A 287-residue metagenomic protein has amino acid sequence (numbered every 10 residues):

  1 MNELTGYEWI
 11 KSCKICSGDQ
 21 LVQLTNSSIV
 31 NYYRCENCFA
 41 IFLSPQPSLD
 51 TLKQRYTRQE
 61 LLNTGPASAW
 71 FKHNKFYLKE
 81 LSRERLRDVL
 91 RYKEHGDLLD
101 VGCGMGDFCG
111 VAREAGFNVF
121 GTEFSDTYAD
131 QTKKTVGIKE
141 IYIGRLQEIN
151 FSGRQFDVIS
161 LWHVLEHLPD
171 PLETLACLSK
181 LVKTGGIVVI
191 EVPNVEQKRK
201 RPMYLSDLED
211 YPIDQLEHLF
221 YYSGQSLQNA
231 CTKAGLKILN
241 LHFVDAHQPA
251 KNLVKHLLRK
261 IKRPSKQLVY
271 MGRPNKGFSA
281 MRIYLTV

Functional and structural regions predicted by a protein language model:
M1-W162, L172-L175, H242-A246, N252-H256 (+1 more regions): Conserved N-terminal segment of class I S-adenosyl-L-methionine
G96, G185-G186: Surface-exposed loop/turn positions
Q147, P169-C177, I187-V287: S-adenosyl-L-methionine-dependent methyltransferase catalytic module, highlighting the catalytic core
H163-H167: A short His-aromatic
